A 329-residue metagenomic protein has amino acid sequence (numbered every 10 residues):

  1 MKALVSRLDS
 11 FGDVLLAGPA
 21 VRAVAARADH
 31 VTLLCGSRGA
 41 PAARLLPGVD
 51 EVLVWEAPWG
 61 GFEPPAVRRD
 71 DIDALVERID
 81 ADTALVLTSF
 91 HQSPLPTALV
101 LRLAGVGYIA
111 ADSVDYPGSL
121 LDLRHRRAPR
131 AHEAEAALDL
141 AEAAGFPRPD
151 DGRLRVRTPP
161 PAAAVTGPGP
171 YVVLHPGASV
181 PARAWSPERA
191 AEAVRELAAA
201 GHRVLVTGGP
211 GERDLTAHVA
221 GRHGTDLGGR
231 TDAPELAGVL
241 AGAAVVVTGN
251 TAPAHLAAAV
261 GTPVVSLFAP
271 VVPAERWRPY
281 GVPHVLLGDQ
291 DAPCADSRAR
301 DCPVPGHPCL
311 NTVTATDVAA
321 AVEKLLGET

Functional and structural regions predicted by a protein language model:
M1-T329: Catalytic machinery of carbohydrate-active enzymes, primarily nucleotide-sugar-dependent glycosyltransferases
